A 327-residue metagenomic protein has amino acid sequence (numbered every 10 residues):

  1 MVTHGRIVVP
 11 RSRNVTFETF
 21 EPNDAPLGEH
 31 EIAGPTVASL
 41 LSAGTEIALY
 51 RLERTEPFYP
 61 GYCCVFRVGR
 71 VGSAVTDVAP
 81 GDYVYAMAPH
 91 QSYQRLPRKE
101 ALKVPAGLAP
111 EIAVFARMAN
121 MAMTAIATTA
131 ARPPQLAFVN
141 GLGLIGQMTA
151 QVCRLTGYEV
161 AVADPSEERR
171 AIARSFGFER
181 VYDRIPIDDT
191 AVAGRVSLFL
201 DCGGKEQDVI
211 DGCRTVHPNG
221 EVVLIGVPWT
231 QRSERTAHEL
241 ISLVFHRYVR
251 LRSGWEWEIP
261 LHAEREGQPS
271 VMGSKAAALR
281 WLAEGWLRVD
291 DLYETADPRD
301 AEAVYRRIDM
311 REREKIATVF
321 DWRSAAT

Functional and structural regions predicted by a protein language model:
D24-L41, A48-P89: Glycine-rich beta-strand-centered segment in the early N-terminal region that forms part of a ligand/cofactor-binding
M87-R98: A structural motif shared across PLP-dependent enzymes of the aminotransferase-like
I112-P186: Mid-domain Rossmann-like dinucleotide-binding core that forms the NAD(H)/NADP(H) cofactor-binding site
F176-V249: Glycine-rich cofactor phosphate-binding loops and adjacent beta1-alpha1 units of small-molecule cofactor enzyme domains
A193, R232-S233, R280-E294, E302-T327: C-terminal capping/lid region of NAD(P)-dependent oxidoreductase domains
H238-L292: C-terminal substrate-binding/catalytic core of Rossmann-like NAD(P)-dependent dehydrogenases/reductases
